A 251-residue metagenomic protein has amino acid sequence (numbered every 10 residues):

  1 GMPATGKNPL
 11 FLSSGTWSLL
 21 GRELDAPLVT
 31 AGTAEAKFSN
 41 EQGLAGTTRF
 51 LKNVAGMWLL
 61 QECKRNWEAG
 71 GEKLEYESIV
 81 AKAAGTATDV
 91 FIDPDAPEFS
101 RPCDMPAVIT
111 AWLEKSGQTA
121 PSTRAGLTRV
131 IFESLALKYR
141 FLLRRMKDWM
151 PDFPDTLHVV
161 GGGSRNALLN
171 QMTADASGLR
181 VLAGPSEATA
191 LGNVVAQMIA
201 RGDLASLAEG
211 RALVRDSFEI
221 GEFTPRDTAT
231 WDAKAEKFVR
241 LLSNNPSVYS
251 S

Functional and structural regions predicted by a protein language model:
G1-T156, R165-T189, V195-S251: Active-site core segments that coordinate phosphate-bearing ligands/cofactors across diverse enzyme families
G162: Glycine-rich Rossmann-fold phosphate-binding loop(s) that bind the pyrophosphate of adenine dinucleotide cofactors
